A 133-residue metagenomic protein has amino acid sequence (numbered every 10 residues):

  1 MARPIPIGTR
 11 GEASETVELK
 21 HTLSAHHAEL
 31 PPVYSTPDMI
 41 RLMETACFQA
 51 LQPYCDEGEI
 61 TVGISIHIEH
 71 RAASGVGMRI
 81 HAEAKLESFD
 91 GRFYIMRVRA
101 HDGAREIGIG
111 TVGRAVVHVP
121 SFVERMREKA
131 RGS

Functional and structural regions predicted by a protein language model:
A2-S35: Catalytic strand-loop segment that frames the active site of acyl-thioester-processing enzymes
P6-E12, S65, R79-H81, F93-I95: Intrinsic-disorder/low-complexity, polar/charged segments enriched in Ser/Thr/Lys/Arg/Asp/Glu/Gln
E12-E18, E69, T111-A115: Generic structural detector for well-ordered beta-strands
L30, Y34-D38, I95, V117: Residues at secondary-structure transition points
C47-H81: Hydrophobic beta-strand-centered segment that forms part of the acyl-chain substrate-binding groove
G75-V76, K85-S133: HotDog/MaoC-like acyl-thioester-processing domains
